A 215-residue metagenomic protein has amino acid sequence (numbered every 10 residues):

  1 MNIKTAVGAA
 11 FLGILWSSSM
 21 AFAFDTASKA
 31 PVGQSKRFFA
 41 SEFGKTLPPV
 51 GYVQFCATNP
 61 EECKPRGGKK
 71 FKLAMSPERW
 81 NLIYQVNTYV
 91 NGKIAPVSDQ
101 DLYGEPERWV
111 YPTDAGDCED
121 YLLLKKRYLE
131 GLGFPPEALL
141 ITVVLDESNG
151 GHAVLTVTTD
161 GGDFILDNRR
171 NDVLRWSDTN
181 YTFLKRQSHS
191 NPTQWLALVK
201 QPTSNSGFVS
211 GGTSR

Functional and structural regions predicted by a protein language model:
M1-G8: Bacterial N-terminal signal peptides that target proteins for export
A9-S17: Bacterial N-terminal signal peptides
A21-R215: A structural boundary/capping signal
